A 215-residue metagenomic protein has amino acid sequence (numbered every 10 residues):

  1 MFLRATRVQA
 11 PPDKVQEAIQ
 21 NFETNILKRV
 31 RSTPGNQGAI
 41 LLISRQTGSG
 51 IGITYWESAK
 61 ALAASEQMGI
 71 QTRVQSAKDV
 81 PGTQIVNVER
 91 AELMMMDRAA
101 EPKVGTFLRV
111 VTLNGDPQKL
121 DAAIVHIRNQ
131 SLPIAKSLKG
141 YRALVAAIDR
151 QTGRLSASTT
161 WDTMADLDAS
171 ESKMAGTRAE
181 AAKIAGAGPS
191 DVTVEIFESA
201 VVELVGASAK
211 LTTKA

Functional and structural regions predicted by a protein language model:
M1-I51, E57-A215: Short S/T/G/P-rich N-terminal loop/turn motif that feeds into the first structured element of a domain
